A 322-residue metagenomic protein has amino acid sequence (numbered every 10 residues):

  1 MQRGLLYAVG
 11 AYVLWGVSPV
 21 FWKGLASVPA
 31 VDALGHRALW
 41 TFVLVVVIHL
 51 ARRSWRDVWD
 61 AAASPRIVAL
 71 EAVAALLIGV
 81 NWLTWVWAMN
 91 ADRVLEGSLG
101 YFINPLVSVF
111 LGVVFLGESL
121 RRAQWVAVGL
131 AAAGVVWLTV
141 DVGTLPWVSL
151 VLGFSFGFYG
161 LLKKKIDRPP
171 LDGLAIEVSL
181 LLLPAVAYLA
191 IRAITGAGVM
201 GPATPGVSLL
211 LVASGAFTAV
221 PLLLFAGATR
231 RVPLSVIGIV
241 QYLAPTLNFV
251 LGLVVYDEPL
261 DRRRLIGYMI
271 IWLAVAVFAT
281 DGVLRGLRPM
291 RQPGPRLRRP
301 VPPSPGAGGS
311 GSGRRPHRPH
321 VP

Functional and structural regions predicted by a protein language model:
M1-D32, A133-K165, A187, L287 (+1 more regions): Glycine-/small-residue-enriched transmembrane alpha-helix faces in small-molecule transporters and effluxers
R3-A11, R56-T84, W147-L152, V199-V220 (+1 more regions): Loop-to-transmembrane-helix transition segments
L25, A33, A88-M89, V114-L116 (+5 more regions): Hydrophobic/aromatic residues within transmembrane alpha-helices of multi-pass small-molecule transporters
S27-D32, L83-G100, L223-V240, P259: Structural motif at transmembrane-helix junctions in multi-pass transporters
P29-V80, S155, I176-A193, L273: Transmembrane alpha-helices of multi-pass small-molecule transport proteins
W87, N104-Q124, T246-L265: C-terminal transmembrane-helix exit sites in multi-pass transporters
L99-I103, P170-L180, A219-V254: Helix-helix packing/entry segments at the starts of transmembrane helices
A123-T139, L150-F154, R263-G282: Hydrophobic transmembrane alpha-helices of multi-pass small-molecule transport proteins
